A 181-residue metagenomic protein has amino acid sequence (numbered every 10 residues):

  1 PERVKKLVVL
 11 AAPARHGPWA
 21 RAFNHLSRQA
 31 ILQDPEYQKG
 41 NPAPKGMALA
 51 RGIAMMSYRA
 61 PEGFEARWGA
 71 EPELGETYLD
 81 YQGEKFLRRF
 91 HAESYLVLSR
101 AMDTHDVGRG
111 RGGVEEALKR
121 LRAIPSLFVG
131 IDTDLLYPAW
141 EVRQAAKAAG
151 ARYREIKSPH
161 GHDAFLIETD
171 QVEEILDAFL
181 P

Functional and structural regions predicted by a protein language model:
V8-K85: Alpha/beta-hydrolase-fold enzymes
Y81, V97-L118: Active-site nucleophile elbow and catalytic-triad environment of alpha/beta-hydrolase enzymes
E93, R120-S126, A149-G150: Short, proline-enriched alpha-helix->beta-strand connector loops that line the catalytic pocket of alpha/beta-hydrolase
F128-G130: Short beta-strand/loop motif that positions the catalytic acidic residue of the alpha/beta-hydrolase fold
D132-D134, H160: Acidic beta-to-alpha connecting loop that harbors the catalytic carboxylate
L135-E141: Conserved alpha/beta-hydrolase "acid-adjacent" motif
R143-P181: Catalytic active-site module of serine/aspartate enzymes centered on a nucleophile-bearing elbow/loop
